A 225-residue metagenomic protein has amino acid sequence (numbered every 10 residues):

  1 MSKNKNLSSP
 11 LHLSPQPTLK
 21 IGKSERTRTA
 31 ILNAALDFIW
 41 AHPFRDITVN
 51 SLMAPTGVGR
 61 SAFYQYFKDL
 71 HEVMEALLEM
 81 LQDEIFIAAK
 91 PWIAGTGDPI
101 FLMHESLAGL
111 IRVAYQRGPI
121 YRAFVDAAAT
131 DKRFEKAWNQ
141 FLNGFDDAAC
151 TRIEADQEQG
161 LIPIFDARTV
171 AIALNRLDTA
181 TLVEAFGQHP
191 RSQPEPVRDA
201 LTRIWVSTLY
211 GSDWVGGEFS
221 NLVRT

Functional and structural regions predicted by a protein language model:
M1-R26, D213-T225: N-terminal intrinsically disordered/low-complexity leader segments
S9, L13-K20, M53-H71, V113 (+2 more regions): Basic/polar phosphate-binding segments, predominantly the helix-turn-helix DNA-binding elements of transcriptional
K23-A35, L52, L77-I85, A149: Generic hydrophobic, amphipathic alpha-helix propensity
A30, F38-E72, A76: Helix-turn-helix
T48, Y121-F124, K136-A137, F165 (+1 more regions): Short, hydrophobic secondary-structure boundary micro-motifs
A76, I87-Q116, V170-L174, R198 (+1 more regions): Hydrophobic alpha-helical connector segments
D83-I87, V113-Q116, V125, K132-E158 (+4 more regions): Amphipathic alpha-helical packing segments from all-alpha helical-bundle domains
W92-T96, Y121-A128, T181-H189: Secondary-structure edge/capping motif, primarily at the C-terminal ends of alpha-helices and the immediately following
